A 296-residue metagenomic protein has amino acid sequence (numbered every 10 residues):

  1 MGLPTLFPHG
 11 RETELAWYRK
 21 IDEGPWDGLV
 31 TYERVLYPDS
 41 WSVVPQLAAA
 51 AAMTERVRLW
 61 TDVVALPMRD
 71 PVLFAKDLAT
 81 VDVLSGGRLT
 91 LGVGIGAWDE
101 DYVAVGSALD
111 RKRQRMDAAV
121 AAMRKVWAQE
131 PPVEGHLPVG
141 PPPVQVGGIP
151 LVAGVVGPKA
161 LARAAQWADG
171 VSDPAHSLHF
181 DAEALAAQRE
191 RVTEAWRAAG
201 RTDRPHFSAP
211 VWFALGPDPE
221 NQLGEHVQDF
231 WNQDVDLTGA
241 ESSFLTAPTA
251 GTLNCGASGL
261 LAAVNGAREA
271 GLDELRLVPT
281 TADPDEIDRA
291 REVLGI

Functional and structural regions predicted by a protein language model:
M1-I296: Active-site-adjacent structural elements that line small-molecule/cofactor binding pockets in enzymes
